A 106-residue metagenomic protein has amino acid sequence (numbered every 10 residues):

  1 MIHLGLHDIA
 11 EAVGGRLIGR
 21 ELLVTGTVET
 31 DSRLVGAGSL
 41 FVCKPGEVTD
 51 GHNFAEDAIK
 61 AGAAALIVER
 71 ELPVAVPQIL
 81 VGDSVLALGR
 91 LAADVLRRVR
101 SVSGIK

Functional and structural regions predicted by a protein language model:
M1-D94: N-terminal leader/targeting and accessory segments in enzymes
A93-K106: Walker A (P-loop) phosphate-binding motif
